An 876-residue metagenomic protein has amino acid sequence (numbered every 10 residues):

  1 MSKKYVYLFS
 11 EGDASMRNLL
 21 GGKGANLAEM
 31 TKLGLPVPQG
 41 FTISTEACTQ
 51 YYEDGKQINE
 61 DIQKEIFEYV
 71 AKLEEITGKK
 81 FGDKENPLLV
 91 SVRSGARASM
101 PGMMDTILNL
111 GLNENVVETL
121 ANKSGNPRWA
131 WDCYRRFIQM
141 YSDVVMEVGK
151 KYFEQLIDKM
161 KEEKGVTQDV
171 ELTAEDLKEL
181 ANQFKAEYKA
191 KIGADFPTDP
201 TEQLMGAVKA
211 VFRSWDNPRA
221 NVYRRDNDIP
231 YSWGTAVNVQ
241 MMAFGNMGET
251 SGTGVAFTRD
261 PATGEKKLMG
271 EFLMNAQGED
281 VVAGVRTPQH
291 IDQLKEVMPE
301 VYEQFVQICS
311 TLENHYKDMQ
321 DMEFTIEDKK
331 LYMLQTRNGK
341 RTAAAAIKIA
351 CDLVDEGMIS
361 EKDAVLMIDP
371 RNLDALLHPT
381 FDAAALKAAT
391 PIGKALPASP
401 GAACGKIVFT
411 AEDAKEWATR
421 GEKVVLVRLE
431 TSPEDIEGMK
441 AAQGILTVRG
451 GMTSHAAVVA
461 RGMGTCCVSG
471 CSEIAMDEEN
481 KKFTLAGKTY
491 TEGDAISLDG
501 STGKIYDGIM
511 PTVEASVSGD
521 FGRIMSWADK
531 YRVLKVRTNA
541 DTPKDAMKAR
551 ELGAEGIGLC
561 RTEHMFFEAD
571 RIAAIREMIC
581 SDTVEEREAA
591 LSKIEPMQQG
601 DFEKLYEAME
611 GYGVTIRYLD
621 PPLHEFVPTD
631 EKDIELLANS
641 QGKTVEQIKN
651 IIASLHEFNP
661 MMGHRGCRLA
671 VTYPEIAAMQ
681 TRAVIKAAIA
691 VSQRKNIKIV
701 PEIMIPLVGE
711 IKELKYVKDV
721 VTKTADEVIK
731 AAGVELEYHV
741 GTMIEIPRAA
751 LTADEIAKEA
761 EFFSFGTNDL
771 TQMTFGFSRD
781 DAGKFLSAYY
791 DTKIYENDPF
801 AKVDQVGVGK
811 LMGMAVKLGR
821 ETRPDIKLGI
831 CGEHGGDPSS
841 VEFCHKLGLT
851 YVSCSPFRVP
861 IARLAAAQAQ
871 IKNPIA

Functional and structural regions predicted by a protein language model:
M1-A389, E422-V425, S432-E437, Q443 (+10 more regions): Nucleotide/phosphate-binding sheet-loop regions of phosphoryl- and nucleotidyl-transfer enzymes
F41, V448-G450, S469-S472, C560 (+2 more regions): Short beta->alpha connector loops at strand-helix junctions that form conserved, small/polar/Pro-enriched
R93, V517, W527-A876: Conserved alpha/beta-domain cores
N238, V408, V425-V427, L446 (+3 more regions): Structural motif
K330-Y332, L429-K440, G444, M452-V458 (+7 more regions): Glycine-rich phosphate/ribose-binding loops and adjacent secondary-structure elements that form binding surfaces
L334-T336, T491-N539, D545: C-terminal domain-closing interface element
M358-A441, K504-M510, F521, M525-D529 (+1 more regions): Protease-associated
